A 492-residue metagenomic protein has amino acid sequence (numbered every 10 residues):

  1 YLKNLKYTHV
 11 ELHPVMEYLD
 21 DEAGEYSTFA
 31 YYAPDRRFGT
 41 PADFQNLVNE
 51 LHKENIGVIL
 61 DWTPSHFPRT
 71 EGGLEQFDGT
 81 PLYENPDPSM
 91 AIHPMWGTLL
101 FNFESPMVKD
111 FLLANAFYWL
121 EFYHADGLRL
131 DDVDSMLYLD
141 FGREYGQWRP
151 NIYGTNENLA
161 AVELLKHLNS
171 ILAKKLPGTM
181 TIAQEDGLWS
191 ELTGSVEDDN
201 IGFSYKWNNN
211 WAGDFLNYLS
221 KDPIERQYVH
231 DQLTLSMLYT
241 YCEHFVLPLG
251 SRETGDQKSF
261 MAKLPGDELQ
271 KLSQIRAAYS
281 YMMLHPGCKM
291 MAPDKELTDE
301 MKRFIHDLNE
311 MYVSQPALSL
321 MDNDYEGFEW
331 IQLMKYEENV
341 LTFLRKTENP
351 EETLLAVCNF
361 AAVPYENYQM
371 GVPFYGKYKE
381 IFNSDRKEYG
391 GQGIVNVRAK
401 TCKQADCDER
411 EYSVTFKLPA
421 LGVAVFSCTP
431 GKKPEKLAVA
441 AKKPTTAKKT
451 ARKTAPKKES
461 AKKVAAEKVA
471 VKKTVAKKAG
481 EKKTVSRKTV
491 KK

Functional and structural regions predicted by a protein language model:
Y1-N156, F416: Substrate-binding/active-site clefts of carbohydrate-active enzymes
Y1-R36, D43, N49, F360 (+2 more regions): N-terminal structural segment of carbohydrate-active enzymes
D43, M107-L112, N156-L164, Q270-Q274 (+3 more regions): Soluble or luminal CAZymes and related metallo-dependent hydrolases
H124-D126, F141-P293, V313-D385, Q392-G393: Conserved alpha/beta catalytic core and glycan-binding cleft of carbohydrate-active enzymes
Y281-A292, L308, V414-V423: C-terminal substrate/ligand-recognition segments
L297-L318: Catalytic cores of secreted or luminal carbohydrate-active enzymes
K432-K492: Intrinsically disordered, polybasic Lys/Arg-rich low-complexity tracts
